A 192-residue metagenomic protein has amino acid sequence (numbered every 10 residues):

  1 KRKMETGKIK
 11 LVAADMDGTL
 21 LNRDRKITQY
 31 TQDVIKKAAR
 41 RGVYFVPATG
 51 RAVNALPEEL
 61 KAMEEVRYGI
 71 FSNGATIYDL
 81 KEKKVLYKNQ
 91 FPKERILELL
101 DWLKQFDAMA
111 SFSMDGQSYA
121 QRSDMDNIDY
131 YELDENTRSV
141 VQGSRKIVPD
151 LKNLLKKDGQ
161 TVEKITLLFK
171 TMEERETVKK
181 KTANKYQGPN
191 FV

Functional and structural regions predicted by a protein language model:
K1-K3: Short, Lys/Arg-enriched N-terminal segments with co-localized hydrophobic residues within the first ~10-30 amino acids
T6, A62-M63, G159: Alpha-helix termination/capping residues and helix-transition junctions
K8-D24, L99: Asp-based phosphoryl-transfer active-site loop
Q29-D134: Active-site phosphate-binding/coordination module
W102, S113-V192: Conserved acidic, metal-coordinating active-site core of Asp-based, Mg2+-dependent phosphoryl-transfer enzymes
